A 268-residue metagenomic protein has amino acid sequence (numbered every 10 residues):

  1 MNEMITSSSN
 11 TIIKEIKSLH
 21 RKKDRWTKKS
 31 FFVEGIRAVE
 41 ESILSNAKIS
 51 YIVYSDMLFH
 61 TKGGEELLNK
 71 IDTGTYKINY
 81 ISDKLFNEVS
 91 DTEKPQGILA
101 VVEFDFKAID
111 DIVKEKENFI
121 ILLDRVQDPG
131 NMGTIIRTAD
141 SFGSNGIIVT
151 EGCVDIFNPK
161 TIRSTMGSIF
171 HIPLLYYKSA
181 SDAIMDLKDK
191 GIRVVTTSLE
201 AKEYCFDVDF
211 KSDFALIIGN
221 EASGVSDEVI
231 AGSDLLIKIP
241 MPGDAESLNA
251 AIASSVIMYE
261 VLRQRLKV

Functional and structural regions predicted by a protein language model:
M1-E66, C153-V154: Boundary-proximal intrinsically disordered activation/regulatory segments immediately upstream of a helical core
M4-S7, N79-S82, P173-A180: Short acidic-hydrophobic, aromatic-tinged amphipathic segments that line or gate anion-handling sites
L44, D111-A201: RNA substrate-binding interface of SAM-dependent RNA methyltransferases
D72-D91, L175: A glycine-rich helix N-cap at a beta->alpha junction
L85-V126: Hydrophobic alpha-helical segments and helix pairs
S141-F142, I156, T161-I169, D227-V268: Structured adenosyl-cofactor binding patch, chiefly the S-adenosyl-L-methionine
T196-A245: Active-site/ligand-binding-proximal alpha/beta "capping" segment
